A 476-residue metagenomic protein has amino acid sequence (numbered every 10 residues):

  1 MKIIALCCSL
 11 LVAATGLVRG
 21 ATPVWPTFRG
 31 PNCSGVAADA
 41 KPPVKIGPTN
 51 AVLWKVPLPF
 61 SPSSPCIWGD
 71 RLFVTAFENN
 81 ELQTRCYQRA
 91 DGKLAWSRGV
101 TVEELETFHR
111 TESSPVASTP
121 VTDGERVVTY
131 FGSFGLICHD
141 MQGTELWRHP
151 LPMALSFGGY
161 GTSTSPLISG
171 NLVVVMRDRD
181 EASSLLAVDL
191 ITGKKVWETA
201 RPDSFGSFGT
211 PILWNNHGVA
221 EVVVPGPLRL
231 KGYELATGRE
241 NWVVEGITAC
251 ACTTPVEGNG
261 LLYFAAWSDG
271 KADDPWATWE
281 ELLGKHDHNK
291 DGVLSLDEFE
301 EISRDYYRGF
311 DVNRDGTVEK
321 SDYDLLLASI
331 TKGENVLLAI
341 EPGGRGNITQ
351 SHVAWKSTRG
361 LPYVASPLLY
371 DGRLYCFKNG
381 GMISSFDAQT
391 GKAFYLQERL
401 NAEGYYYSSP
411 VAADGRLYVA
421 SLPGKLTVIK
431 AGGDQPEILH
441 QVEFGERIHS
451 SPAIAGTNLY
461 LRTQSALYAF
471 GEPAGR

Functional and structural regions predicted by a protein language model:
A5-G16: Bacterial N-terminal signal peptides
V18-R476: Noncatalytic, solvent-exposed loop/strand surfaces of beta-propeller-type extracellular/periplasmic domains
